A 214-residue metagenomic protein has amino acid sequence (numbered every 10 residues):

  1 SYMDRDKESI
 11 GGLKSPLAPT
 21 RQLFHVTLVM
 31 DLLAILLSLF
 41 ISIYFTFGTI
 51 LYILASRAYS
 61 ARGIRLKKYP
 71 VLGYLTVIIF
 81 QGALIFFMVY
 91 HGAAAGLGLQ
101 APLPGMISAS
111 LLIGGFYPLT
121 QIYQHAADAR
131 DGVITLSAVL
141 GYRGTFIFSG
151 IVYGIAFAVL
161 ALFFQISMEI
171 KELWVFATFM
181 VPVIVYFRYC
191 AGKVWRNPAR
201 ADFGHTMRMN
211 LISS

Functional and structural regions predicted by a protein language model:
S1, I43-R57, G98-L119: Membrane-embedded alpha-helical segments that form the functional core of polytopic membrane enzymes, especially those
S1-D6, I10, L54-P70, Q121-I122 (+1 more regions): C-terminal ends of transmembrane helices
S1-P16, R57, G115-S137: Acidic (Asp/Glu-rich) catalytic motifs at the cytosolic membrane interface
R5-I50, I134-E169: Multi-pass membrane catalytic core of lipid/isoprenoid biosynthesis enzymes
K14-G96: Intramembrane alpha-helical segments
Y74-Y90, A138-T145, F203-S214: Small-residue-rich segments of transmembrane alpha-helices in multi-pass membrane proteins, especially helix faces
A95-I107, M168-V175: Juxtamembrane helix-entry segments on the extracytoplasmic side of multipass membrane proteins
M168-S214: Extended hydrophobic alpha-helices typical of membrane-associated regions
